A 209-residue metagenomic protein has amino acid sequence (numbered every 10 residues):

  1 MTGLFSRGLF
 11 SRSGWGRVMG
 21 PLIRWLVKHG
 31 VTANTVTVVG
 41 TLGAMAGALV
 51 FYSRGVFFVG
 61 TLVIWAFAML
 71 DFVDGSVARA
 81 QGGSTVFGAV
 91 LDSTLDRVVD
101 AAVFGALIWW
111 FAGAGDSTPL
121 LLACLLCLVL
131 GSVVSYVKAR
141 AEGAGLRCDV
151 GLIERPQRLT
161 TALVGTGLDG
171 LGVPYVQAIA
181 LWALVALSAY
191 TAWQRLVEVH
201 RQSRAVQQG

Functional and structural regions predicted by a protein language model:
M1-V63, A68, V99-G209: Hydrophobic alpha-helical transmembrane segments
V56-S84, G88-A89: Glycine-rich active-site/cofactor-binding loop and its immediate structural neighborhood
D71, D92, G131: Conserved G/P- and acidic residue-centered "switch" motifs that form tight phosphate/ATP-binding loops in soluble
V86-S93, L159: Membrane-interface alpha-helices at helix entry/exit sites of multi-pass transporters
V90, T94-V98, A102: Selective transmembrane-helix segments that form parts of the transport pathway or gating/packing helices in multipass
